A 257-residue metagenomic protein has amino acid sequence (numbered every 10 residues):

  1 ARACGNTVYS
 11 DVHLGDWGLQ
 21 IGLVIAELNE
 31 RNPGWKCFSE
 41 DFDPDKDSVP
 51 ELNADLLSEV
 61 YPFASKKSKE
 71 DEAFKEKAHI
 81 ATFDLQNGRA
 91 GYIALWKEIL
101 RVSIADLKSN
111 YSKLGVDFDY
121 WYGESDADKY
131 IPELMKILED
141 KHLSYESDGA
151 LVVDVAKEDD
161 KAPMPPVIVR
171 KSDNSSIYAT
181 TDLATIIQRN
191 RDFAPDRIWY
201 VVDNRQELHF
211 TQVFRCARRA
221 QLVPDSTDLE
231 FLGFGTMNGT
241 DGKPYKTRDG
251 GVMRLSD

Functional and structural regions predicted by a protein language model:
R2-D257: NTP-dependent nucleotidyl-transfer catalytic core
